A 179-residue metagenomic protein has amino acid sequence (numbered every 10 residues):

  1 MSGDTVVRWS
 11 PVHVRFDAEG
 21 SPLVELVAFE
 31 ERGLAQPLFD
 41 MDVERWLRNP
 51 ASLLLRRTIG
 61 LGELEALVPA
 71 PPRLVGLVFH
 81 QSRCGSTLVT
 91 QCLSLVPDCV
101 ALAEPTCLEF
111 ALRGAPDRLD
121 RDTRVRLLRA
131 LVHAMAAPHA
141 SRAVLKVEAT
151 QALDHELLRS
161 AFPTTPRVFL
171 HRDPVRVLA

Functional and structural regions predicted by a protein language model:
M1-A130: PAPS-dependent sulfotransferase catalytic core
R73, A140-S141: N-terminal/domain-start segments enriched in small and hydrophobic, helix-friendly residues, covering either
R83, E148-A149: Short, surface-exposed acidic/glycine-rich loop or hinge patches that mediate macromolecular interfaces
C107-D117, A149-A179: PAPS-dependent sulfotransferase catalytic domain
A134-M135: Conserved motor-coupling elements within RecA-like helicase/translocase cores
P138-H139, F162: A structural signal for short coil/turn segments at secondary-structure junctions
R142-K146: Short catalytic-loop micro-motif centered on adjacent basic/acidic residues
